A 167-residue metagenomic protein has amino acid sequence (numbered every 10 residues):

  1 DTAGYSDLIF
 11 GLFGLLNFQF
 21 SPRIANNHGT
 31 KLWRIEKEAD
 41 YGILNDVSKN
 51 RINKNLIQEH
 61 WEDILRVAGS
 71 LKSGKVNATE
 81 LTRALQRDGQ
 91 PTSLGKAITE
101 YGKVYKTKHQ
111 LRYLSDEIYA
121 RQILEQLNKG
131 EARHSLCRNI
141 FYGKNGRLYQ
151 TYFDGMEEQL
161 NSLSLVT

Functional and structural regions predicted by a protein language model:
T2-E62: Catalytic or ion-translocation cores adjacent to nucleophile or general acid/base/metal-coordination motifs in diverse
I52-T167: Long, compositionally biased intrinsically disordered regions
